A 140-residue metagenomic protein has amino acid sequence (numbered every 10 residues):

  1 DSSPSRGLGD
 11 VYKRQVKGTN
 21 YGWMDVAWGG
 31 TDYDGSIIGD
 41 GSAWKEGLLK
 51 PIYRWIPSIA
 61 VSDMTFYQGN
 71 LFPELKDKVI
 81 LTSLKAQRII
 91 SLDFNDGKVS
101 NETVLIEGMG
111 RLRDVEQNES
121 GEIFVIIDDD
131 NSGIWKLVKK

Functional and structural regions predicted by a protein language model:
R6-N101, S132, K139-K140: Beta-propeller domain segments
L81, E107, I126: Small/polar loops that bind or transfer phosphate-bearing groups
V99-E119: Conserved blade-ending motifs and adjacent loop-strand segments that build the rim/top face of beta-propeller domains
E116-K140: Blade-level signature of beta-propeller repeat domains, shared across WD40, Kelch, NHL, RCC1 and BNR/Asp-box propellers
